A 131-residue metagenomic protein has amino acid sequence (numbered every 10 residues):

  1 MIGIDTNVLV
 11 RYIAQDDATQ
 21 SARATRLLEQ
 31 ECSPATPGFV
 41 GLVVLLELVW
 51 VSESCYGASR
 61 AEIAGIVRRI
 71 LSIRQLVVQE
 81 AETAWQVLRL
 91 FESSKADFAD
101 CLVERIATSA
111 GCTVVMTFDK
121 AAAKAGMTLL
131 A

Functional and structural regions predicted by a protein language model:
M1-V40, C55-A61, R68, K120: Short, well-structured N-terminal submotif of metal-dependent ribonuclease cores
P34-A35, I73, S94, A125: Structured helix-beta-strand junction loops
G41, A99, F118: Replace "coordinates the UDP/GDP/TDP-sugar" with "coordinates nucleotide-activated sugar donors
Y56-Q86: Domain-scale selection of a single, long terminal region that carries the protein's primary operational module
Q75-V114: Active-site neighborhoods of divalent-metal-dependent phosphate/nucleic-acid chemistry enzymes
E104-A131: Acidic, PIN/NYN-like endoribonuclease modules and their adjacent C-terminal/linker elements
